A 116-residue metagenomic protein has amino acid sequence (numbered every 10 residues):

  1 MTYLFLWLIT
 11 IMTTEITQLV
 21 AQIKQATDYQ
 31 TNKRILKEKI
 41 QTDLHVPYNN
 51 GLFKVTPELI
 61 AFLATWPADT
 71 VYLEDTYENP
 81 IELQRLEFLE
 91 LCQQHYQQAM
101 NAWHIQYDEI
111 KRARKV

Functional and structural regions predicted by a protein language model:
T2-V116: A preference for well-ordered globular domain cores that mediate specific macromolecular interactions or catalysis
